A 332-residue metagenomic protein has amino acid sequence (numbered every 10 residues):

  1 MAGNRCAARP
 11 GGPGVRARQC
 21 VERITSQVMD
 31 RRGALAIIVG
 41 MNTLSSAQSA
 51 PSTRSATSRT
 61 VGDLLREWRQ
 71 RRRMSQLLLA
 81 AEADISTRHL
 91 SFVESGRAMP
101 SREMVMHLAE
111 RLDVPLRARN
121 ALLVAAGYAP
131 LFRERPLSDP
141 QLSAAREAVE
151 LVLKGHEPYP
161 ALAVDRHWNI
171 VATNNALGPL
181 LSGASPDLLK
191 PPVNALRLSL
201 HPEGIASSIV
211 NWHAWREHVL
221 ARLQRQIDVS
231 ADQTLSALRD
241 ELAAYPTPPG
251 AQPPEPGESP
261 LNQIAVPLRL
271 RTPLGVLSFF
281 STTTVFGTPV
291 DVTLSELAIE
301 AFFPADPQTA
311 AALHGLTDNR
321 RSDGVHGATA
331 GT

Functional and structural regions predicted by a protein language model:
M29-R72: A short, Lys/Arg-rich alpha-helix, primarily the initiator
L65, L79-A80, L90-V93: Conserved hydrophobic/aromatic packing and binding residues within compact polymer-binding modules
Q70, A81, E110: Alpha-helical residues within the helix-turn-helix
D84-M99, H107-A109: Recognition helix of helix-turn-helix/homeodomain-like DNA-binding domains that insert into the DNA major groove
E103-M106, E110-L142: Short amphipathic recognition helices of helix-turn-helix/homeodomain-type DNA-binding modules
Q141, E150-P160, V164, V171-A328: Hydrophobic protein-protein interaction segments
